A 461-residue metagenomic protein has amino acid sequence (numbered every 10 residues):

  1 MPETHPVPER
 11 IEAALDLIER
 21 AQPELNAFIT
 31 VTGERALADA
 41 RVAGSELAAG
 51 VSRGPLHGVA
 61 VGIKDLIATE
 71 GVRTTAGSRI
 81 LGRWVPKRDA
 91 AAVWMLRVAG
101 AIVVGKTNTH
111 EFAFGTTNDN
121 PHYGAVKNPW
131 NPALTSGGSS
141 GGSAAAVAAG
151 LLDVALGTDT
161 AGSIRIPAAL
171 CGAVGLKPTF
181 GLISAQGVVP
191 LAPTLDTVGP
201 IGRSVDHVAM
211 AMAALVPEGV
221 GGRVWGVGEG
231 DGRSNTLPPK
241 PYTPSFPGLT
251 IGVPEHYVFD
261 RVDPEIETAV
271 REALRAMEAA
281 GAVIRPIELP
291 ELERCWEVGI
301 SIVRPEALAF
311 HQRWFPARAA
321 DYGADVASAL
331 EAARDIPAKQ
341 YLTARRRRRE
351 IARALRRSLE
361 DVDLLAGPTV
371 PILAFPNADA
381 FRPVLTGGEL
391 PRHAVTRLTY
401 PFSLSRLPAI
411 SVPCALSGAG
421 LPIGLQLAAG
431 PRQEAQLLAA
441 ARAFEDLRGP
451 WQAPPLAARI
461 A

Functional and structural regions predicted by a protein language model:
M1-T160, R275, A280, R357: Gly/Ser-rich catalytic/binding loops embedded in alpha/beta enzyme cores
M1-T4, G62, L81-V85, D196-R203 (+2 more regions): Short, well-ordered beta-strand elements within core beta-sheets of diverse protein domains
E9-I11, R41, P264-E288, Q312-A317 (+4 more regions): Acyltransferase
A14, A36, V208, I251 (+4 more regions): Residue-level signal for inorganic ion chemistry
R20, E24, V98, A149-G226 (+6 more regions): Structural helix-boundary/capping segments
H57-A76, G248, G252, I302-R356 (+3 more regions): Short helix-loop capping/hinge segments that flank enzyme active sites or metal/cofactor-binding pockets
R79, R83, L342-T343, A374-T396: Short, surface-exposed loop/helix-turn segments at secondary-structure junctions that function as lids/hinges flanking
R356, G388-P413: Small-aliphatic-rich amphipathic alpha-helix that forms the alpha element of a beta-alpha
